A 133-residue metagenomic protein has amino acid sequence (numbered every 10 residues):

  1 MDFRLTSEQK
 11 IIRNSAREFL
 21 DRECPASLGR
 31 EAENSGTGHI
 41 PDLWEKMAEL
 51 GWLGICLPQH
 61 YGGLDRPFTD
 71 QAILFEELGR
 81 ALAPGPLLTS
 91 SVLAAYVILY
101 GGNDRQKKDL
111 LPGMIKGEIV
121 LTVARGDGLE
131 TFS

Functional and structural regions predicted by a protein language model:
M1-L88, D109, G113: Amphipathic, small/basic residue-rich leader segments at the start of a protein or domain
E23, E77-L78, S91, G101-G102 (+1 more regions): Fold-independent oxyanion-binding glycine-rich loops and adjacent beta-strand/coil segments at enzyme active sites
E31-N34, A95, D127-T131: Juxtamembrane/interface motifs at transmembrane-helix termini
G63-L64, D104-S133: Glycine-rich, Trp-frequent "lid" loop and neighboring beta-strands that shape and gate the flavin cofactor pocket
G85-D104: N-terminal glycine-rich flavin-associated loop
